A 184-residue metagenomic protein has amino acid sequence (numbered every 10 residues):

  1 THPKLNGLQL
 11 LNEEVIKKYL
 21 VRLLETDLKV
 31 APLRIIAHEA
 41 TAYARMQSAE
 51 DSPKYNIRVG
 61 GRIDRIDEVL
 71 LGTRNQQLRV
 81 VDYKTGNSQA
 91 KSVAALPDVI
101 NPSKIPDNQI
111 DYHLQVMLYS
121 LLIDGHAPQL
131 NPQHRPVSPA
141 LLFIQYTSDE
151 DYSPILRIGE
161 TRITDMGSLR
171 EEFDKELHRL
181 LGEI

Functional and structural regions predicted by a protein language model:
T1-I184: Structural signature of nuclease core domains in nucleic-acid processing machines
